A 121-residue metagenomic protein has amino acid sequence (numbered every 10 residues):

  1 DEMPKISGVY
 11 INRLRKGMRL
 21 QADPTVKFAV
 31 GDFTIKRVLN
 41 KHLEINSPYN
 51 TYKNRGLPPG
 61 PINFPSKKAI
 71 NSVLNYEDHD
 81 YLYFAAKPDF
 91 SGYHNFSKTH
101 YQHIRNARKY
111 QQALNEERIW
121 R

Functional and structural regions predicted by a protein language model:
D1-R121: Bacterial extracytoplasmic/cell-wall-associated proteins, especially those involved in peptidoglycan
